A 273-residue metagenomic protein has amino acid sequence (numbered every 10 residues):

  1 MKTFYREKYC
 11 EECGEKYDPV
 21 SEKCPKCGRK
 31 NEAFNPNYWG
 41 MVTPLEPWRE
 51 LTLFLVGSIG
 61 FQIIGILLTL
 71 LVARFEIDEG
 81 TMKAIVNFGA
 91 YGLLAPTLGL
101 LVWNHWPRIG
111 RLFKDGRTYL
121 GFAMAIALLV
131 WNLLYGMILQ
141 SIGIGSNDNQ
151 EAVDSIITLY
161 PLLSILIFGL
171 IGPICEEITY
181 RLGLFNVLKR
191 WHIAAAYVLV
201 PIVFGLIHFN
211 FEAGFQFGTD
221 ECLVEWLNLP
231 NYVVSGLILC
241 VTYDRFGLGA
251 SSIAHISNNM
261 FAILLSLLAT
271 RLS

Functional and structural regions predicted by a protein language model:
M1-Y119, S141, M260-S273: N-terminal, membrane-interfacial amphipathic/helix-forming hydrophobic leader that caps and precedes the first
P25, L93-P96, G145, N149 (+3 more regions): Proline-rich low-complexity regions
T43-L51, L55, G80-A84, F113-F122 (+5 more regions): Hydrophobic, aromatic-rich alpha-helical transmembrane segments and their membrane-interface anchor motifs
L51-I63, F88-G92, G121-L129, L133 (+7 more regions): Alpha-helical transmembrane spans of integral membrane proteins, capturing the lipid-embedded, hydrophobic core of TM
F61, A95-W106, W131-Y135, G172 (+2 more regions): Alpha-helical transmembrane segments of polytopic integral membrane proteins, especially the permease/helical cores
V72-E79, G143-N147, F185-V198: Membrane interface segments of multi-pass transport proteins and intramembrane proteases
I77-M82, H105-C175, F217, E221: Juxtamembrane helix-loop-helix connectors linking adjacent transmembrane helices in multi-pass membrane enzymes
L133-G136, L159-S273: Transmembrane helix-loop-helix hairpins at the membrane interface of multi-pass integral membrane proteins
